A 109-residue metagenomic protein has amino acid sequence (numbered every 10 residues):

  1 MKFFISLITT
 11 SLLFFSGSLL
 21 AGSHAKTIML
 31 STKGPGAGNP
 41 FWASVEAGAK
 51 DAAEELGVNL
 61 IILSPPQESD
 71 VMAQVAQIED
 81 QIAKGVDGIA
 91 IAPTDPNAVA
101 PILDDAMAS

Functional and structural regions predicted by a protein language model:
M1-K2, S109: Short intrinsically disordered, low-complexity coil segments enriched in acidic
K2-T10: Sec-dependent signal peptide recognition, specifically the positively charged N-region followed immediately by
S16-S18: N-terminal signal peptide c-region/cleavage motif recognized by signal peptidases
L20-S109: A residue-level marker of the well-folded mature domains of exported/periplasmic proteins
